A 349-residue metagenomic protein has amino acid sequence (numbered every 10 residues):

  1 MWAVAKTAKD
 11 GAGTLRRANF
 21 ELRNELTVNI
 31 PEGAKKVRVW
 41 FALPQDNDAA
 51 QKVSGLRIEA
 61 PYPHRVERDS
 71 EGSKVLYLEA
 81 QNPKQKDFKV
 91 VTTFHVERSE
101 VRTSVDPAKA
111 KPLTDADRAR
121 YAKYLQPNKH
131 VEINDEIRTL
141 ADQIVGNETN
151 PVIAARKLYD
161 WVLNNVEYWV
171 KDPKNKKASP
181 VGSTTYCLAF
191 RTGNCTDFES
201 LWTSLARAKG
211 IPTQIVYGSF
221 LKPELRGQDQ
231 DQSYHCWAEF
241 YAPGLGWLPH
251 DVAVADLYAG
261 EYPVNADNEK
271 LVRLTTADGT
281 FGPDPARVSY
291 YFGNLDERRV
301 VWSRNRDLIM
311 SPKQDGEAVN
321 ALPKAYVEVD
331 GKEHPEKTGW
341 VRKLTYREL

Functional and structural regions predicted by a protein language model:
W2-R102: Intrinsically disordered, low-complexity N-terminal segments that are enriched in acidic
E32-A34, P83-F88, T149, R207-K209 (+1 more regions): A short, structured loop/turn motif at beta-sheet edges
V39, L158, A238: Terminal peptide-recognition signature
R68-S70, K89-W169, K176-T185, A189: Acidic low-complexity segments
A80-E132, F292, D296-R298, R306-L349: Secretory-pathway-linked proteins and extracytosolic
P151-L158, R191-A206: Active-site nucleophilic cysteine motif
N164-K171, A208, L221: Conserved helix-loop functional segments at active or binding sites
D197-Q314: Hydrophobic/aromatic-rich core segments of domains that either
